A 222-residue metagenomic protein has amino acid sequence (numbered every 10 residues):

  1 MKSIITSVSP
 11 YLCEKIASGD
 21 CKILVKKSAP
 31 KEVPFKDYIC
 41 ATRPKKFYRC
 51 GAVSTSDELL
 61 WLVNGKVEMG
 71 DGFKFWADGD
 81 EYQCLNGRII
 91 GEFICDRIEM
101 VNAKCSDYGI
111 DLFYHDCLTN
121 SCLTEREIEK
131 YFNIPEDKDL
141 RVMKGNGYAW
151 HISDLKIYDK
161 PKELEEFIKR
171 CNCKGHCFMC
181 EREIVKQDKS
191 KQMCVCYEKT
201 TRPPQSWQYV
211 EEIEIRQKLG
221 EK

Functional and structural regions predicted by a protein language model:
M1-K222: Structured alpha/beta reader/binder surfaces that contact nucleic acids or chromatin modification marks
